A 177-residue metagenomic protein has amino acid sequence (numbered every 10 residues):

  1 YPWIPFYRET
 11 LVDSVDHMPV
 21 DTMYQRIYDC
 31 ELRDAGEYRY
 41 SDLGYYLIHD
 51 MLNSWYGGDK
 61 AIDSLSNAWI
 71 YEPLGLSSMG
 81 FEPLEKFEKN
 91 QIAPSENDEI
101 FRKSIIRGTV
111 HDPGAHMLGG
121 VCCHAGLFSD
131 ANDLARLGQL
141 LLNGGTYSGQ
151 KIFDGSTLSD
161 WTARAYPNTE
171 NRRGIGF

Functional and structural regions predicted by a protein language model:
Y1-F177: Short, surface-exposed loop or secondary-structure junction motifs that flank catalytic or metal-binding residues
